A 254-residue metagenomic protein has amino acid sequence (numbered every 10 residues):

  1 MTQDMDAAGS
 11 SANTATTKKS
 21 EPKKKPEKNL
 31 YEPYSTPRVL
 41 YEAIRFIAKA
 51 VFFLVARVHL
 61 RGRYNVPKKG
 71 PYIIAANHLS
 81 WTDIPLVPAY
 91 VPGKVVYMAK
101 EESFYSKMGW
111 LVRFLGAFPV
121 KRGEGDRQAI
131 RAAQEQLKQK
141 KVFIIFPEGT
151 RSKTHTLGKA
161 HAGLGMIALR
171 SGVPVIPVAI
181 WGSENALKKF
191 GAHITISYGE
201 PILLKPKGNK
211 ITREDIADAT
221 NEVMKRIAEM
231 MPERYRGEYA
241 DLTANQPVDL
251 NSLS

Functional and structural regions predicted by a protein language model:
T2-L40, Q128-S254: Non-catalytic C-terminal accessory region of glycerolipid acyltransferases and related lyso-lipid remodeling enzymes
L40, R45, F53-L54, V66-G125 (+1 more regions): Catalytic core of membrane glycerolipid acyltransferases/transacylases, capturing the structured, soluble-facing
K49, P85, G165-M166: Active-site phosphate/pyrophosphate- and oxyanion-stabilizing loops and adjacent acidic/basic residues in soluble
F53-R61, E124, V178-W181: Short gly/ser/thr-rich secondary-structure transition/capping motifs
V58, V95, F143: Hydrophobic anchor at the start of a short beta-strand that flanks the dinucleotide cofactor-binding loop
L60, Y97, A117-P119, V175 (+1 more regions): Conserved beta-strand scaffold positions in the cores of enzyme catalytic domains, especially in NTP/NDP-utilizing
Y64, H78-L79, E101-S103, G149-R151 (+2 more regions): Short, flexible active-site-adjacent loop segments at beta-strand->alpha-helix junctions, enriched in small/polar
Y64-P67, A244-N245: A short beta-turn/loop motif at secondary-structure boundaries
